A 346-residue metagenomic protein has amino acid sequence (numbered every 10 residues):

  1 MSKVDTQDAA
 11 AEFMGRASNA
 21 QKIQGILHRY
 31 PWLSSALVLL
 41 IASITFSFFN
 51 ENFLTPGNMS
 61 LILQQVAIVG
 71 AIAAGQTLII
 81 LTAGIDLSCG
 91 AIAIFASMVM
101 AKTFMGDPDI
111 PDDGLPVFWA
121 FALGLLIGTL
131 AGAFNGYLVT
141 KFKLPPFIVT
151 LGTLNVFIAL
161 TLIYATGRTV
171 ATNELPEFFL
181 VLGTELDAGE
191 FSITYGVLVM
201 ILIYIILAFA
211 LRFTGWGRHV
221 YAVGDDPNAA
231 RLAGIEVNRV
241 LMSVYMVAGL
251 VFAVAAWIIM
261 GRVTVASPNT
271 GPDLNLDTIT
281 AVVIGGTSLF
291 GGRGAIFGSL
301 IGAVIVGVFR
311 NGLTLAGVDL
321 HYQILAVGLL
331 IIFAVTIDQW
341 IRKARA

Functional and structural regions predicted by a protein language model:
M1-V38, A42-I44, L232-R239, R310-A346: Cytosolic-side transmembrane-helix boundaries in multi-pass membrane proteins
L33-L37, I62, V69-G70, A91-F95 (+7 more regions): Hydrophobic alpha-helical transmembrane segments
S34-S47, Q76, L125-G128, L154-T161 (+5 more regions): Hydrophobic core segments of alpha-helical transmembrane domains in multi-pass membrane transport and ion-translocation
I44-I110, Y137-L144, G286-F297, L329: Single transmembrane alpha-helix segments in multi-pass membrane proteins
D109-L154, G302: Alpha-helical transmembrane segments within multi-pass membrane transporters and channels
P116-G124, L130-N135, G189-A266: Helix-loop-helix "hairpin" substructures at the membrane interface of multi-pass membrane proteins
P146-F213, V240-S243, R262-G271, V318: Transmembrane helix-bundle core of multi-pass membrane transporters and related energy-transducing complexes
F252, R262-G328: Transmembrane alpha-helical segments in multi-pass inner-membrane proteins
